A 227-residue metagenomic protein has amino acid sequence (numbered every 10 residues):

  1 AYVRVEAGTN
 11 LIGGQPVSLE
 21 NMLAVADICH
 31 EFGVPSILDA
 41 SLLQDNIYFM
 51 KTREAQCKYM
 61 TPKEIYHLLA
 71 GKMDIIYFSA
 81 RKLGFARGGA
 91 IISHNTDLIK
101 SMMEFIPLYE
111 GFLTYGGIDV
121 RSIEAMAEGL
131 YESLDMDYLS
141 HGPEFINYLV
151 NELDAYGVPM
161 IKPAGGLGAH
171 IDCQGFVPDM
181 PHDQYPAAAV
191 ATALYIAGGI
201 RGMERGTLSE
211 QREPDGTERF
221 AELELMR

Functional and structural regions predicted by a protein language model:
A1-M160, P181, A188: Conserved PLP-enzyme active-site core in the AAT-like
N147-R227: Conserved C-terminal alpha-helix-loop-beta "cap" of PLP-dependent enzymes that closes/shapes the active-site mouth
